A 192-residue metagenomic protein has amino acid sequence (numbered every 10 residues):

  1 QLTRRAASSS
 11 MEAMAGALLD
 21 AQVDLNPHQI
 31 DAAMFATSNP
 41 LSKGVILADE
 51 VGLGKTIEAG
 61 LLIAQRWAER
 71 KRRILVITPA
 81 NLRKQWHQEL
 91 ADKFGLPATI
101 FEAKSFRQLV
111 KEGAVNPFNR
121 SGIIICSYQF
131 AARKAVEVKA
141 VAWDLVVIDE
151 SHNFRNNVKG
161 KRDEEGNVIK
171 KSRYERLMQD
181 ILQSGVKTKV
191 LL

Functional and structural regions predicted by a protein language model:
Q1-A7: Interdomain "pre-motor" coupling segment immediately N-terminal to P-loop NTPase/helicase cores
A7-M34, K55-E58, W67-L177: SF2 helicase/translocase NTPase motor core, specifically the RecA-like lobe 1 inter-motif segment between Walker
F35-N39: N-terminal flanking helix/linker immediately upstream of nucleotide/cofactor-binding cores
S42-L62, S151: Walker A/P-loop
V45, I74, V190: Conserved beta-strand position immediately N-terminal to the Walker
E50, L62-R66, W86, I181: Hydrophobic residues on the short alpha-helix immediately C-terminal to a glycine-rich phosphate/catalytic loop
L177-G185: Conserved P-loop NTPase catalytic core
G185-L192: Conserved helicase ATPase motor motifs in RecA-like P-loop NTPase domains
